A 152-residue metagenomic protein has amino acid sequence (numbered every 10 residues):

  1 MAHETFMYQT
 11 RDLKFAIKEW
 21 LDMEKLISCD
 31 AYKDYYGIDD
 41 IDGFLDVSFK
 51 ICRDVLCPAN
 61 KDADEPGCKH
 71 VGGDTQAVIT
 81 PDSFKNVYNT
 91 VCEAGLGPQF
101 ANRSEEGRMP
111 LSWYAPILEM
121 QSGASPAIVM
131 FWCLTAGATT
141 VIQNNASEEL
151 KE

Functional and structural regions predicted by a protein language model:
M1-C133, E149: Amphipathic, small/basic residue-rich leader segments at the start of a protein or domain
V47, G137-T140: Hydrophobic alpha-helical transmembrane segments of multi-pass small-molecule transporters/permeases
T139-T140, N144-E152: Phosphate/diphosphate-binding loops
